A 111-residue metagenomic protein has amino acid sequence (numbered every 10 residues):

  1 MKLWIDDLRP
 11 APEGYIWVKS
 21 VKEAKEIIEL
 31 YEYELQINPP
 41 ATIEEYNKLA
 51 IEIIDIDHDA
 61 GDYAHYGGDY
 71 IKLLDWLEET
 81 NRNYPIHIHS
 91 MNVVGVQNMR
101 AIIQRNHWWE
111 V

Functional and structural regions predicted by a protein language model:
M1-V111: Catalytic phosphate/metal-binding cores of nucleic-acid and nucleotide-processing enzymes, i.e., regions that mediate
